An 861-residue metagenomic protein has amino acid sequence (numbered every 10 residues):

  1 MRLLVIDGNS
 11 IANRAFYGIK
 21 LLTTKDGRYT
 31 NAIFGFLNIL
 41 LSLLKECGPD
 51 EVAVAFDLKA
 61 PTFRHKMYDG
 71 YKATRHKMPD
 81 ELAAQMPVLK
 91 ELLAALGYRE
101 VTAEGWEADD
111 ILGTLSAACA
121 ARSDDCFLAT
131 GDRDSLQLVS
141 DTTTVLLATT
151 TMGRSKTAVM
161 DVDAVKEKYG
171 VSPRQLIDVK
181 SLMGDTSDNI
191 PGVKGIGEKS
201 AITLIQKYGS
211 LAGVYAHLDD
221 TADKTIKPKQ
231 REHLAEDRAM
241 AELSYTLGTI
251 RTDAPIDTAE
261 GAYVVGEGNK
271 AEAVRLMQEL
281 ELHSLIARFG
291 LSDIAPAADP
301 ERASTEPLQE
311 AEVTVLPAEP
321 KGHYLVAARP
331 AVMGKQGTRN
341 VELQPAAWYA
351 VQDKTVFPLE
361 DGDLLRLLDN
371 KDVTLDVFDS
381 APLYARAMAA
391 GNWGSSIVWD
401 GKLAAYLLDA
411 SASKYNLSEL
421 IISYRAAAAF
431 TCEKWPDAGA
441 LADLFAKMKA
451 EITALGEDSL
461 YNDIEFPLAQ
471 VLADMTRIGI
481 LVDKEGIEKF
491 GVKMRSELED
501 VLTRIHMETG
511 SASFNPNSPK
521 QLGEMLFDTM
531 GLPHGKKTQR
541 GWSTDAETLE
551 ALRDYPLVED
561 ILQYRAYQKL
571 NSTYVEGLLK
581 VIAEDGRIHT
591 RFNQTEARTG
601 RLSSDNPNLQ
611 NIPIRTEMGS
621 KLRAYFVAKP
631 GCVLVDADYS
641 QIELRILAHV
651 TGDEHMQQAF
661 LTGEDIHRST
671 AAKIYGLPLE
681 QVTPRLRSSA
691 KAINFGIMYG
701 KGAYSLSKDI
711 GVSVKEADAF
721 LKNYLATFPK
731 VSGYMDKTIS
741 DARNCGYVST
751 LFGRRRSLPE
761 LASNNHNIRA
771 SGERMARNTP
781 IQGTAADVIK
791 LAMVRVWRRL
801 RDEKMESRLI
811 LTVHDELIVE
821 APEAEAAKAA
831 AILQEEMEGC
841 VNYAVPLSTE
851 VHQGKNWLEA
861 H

Functional and structural regions predicted by a protein language model:
L3-L4, G8, R14-A53, D69-G70 (+5 more regions): Conserved RNase H-like, two-metal-ion catalytic cores of nucleic-acid enzymes
L22-T23, A73-D253: Extended two-metal-dependent nuclease catalytic cores across DNA- and RNA-processing enzymes
C126-A129, L136-R174, N340, A347 (+2 more regions): Charged catalytic and DNA/RNA-contacting regions of genome-maintenance and nucleic-acid-processing enzymes
D237-G362, T374, D437, A442-R615 (+7 more regions): Conserved "right-hand" nucleotidyltransferase catalytic core of DNA-directed polymerases
Y384, K402-T431, A438-L441, Q594-P678: Function-dense linear segments that define catalytic or interfacial modules in macromolecule-processing proteins
I452-I464, L468, V788, A792-V813 (+1 more regions): Active-site palm subdomain of RNA-directed nucleic acid polymerases
R477, H589-T590, Q594-A597, A672-M805 (+3 more regions): Conserved catalytic core of nucleic-acid polymerases
S496-T503, M507, S511-V558, A726-R774 (+2 more regions): C-terminal polymerase-core module
